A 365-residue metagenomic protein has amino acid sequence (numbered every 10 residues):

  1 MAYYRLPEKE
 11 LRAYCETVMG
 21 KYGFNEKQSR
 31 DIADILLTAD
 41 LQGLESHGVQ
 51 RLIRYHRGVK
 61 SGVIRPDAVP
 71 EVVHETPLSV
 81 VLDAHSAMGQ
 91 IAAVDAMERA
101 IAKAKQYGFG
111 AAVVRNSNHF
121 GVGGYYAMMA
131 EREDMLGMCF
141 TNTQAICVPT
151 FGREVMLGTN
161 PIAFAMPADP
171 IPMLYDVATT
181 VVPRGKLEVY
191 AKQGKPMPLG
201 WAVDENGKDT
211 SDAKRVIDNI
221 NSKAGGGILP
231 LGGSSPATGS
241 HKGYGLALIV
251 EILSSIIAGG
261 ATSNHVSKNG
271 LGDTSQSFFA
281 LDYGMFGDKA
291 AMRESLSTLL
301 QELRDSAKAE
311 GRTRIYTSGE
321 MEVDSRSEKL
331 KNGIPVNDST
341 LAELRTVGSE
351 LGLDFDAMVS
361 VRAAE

Functional and structural regions predicted by a protein language model:
M1-E8, A13-I32, L37-T38, S46-P66 (+3 more regions): Acidic, glycine/proline-rich low-complexity segments that act as flexible tails and inter-domain linkers
A2-Y14, K21, I252, I257 (+1 more regions): Catalytic-core signal marking the mid-to-C-terminal active-site face
H47-I101: Active-site cofactor/substrate anionic-group-binding motifs, chiefly glycine- and Lys/Arg-rich phosphate-binding loops
V73-S79, D83, V94-G110, T210-L231: Residues forming anionic-ligand binding surfaces in small-molecule and nucleic-acid pockets of primarily soluble enzymes
S79-I171, V177-A178: A generic, well-ordered mixed alpha/beta core segment in the N-terminal half of proteins
C147-N221: Phosphate/diphosphate-binding glycine-rich loops and adjacent basic-rich segments that engage nucleotide
P196-H265: Secondary-shell segments that build the walls of catalytic and ion/ligand-binding clefts
